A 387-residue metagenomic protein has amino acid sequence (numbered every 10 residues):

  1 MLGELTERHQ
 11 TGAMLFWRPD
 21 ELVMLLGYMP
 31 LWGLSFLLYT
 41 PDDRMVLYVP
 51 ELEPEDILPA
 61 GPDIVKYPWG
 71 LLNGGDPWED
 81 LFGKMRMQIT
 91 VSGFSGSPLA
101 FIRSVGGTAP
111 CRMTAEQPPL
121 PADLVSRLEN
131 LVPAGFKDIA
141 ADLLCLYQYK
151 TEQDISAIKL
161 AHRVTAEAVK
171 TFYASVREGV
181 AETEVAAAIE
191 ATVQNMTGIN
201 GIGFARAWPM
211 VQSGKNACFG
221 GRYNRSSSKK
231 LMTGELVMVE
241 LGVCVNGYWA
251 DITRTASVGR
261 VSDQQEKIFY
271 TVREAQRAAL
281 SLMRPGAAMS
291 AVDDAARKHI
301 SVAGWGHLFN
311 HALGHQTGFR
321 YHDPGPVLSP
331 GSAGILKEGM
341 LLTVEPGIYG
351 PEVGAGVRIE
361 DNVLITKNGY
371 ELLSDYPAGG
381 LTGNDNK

Functional and structural regions predicted by a protein language model:
M1-K387: Active-site neighborhoods and metal-handling regions in enzymes and metal-associated proteins
